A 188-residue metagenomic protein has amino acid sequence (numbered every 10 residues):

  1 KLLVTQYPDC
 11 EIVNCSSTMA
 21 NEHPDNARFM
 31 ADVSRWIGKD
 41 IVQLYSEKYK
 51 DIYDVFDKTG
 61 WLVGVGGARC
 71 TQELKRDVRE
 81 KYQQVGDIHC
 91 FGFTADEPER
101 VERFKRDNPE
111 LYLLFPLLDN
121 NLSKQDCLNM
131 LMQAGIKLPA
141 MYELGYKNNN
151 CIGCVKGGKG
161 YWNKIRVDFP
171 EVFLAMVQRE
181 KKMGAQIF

Functional and structural regions predicted by a protein language model:
K1-F188: Nucleotide-activated chemistry modules centered on ATP-dependent adenylation/adenylyltransferase
